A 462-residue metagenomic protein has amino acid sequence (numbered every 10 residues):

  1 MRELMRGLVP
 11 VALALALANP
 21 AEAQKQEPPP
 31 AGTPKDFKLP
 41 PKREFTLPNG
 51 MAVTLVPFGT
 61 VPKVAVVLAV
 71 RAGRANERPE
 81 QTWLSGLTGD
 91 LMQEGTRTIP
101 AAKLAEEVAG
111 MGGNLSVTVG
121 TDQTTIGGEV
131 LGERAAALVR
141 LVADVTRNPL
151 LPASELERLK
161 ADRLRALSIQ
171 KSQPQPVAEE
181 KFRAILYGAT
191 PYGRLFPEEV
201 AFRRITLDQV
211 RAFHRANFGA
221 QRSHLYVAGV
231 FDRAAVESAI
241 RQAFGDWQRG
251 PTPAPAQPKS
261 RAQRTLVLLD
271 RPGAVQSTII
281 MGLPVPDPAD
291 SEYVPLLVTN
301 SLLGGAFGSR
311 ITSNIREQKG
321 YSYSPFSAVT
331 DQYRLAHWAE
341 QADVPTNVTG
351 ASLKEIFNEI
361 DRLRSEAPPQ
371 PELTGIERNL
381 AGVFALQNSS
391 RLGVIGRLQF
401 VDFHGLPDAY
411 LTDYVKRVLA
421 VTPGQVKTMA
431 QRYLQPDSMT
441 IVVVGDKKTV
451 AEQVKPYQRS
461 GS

Functional and structural regions predicted by a protein language model:
M1-R6: Positively charged n-region of N-terminal signal peptides that target proteins for export
G7-A18: Bacterial N-terminal signal peptides
N19-A23: Sec/Tat signal peptide C-region and signal peptidase I cleavage site
Q24, K103-T252, P295, Q318-K319 (+1 more regions): Charge-rich, well-structured scaffold segments of protease-associated domains
A31-A69: Mature N-terminal segment immediately following signal peptide/propeptide cleavage in secreted/periplasmic
R43-E44, A52-F58, R211-A216, R264-R271 (+1 more regions): Short, surface-exposed beta-strand/loop micro-motifs that present aromatic residues
F58, A69, T252-G308: His/Glu-based metal-binding/catalytic segments typifying zinc-dependent metallopeptidases
A65-E129, R194-F196, A306-Y321: M16/MPP (pitrilysin/insulinase) zinc-metallopeptidase core fold and M16-derived inactive scaffolds
